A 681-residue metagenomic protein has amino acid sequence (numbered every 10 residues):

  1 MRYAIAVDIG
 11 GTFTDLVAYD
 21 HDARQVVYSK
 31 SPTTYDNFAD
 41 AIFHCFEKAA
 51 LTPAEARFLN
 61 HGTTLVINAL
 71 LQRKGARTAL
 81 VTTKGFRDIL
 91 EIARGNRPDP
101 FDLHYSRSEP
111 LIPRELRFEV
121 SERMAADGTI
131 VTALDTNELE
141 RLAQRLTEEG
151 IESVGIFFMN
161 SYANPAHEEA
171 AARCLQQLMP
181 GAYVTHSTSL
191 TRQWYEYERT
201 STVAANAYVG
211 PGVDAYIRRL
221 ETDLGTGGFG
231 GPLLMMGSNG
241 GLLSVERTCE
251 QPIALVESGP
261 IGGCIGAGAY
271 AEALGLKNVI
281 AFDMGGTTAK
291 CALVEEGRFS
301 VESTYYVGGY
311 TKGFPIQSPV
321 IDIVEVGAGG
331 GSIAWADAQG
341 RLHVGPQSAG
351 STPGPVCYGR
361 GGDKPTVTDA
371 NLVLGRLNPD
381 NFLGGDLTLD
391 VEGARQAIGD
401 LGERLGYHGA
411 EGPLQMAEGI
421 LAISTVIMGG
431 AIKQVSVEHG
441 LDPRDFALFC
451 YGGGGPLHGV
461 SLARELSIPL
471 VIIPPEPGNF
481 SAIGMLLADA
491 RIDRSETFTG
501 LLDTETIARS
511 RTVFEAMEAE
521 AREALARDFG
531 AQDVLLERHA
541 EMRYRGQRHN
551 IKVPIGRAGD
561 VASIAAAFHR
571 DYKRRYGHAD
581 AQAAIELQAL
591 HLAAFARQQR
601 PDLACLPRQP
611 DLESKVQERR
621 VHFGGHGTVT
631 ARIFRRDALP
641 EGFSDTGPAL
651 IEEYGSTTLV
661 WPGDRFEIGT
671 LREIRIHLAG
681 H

Functional and structural regions predicted by a protein language model:
M1-A79, A125, T132-G155, E168-S187 (+11 more regions): N-terminal glycine/serine-rich phosphate-binding loop of ATP-dependent small-molecule kinases, especially carbohydrate
A6, F13-V17, Q25-Y28, P32-A41 (+8 more regions): Conserved phosphate-binding loops in N-terminal lobes of ATP-dependent enzymes of the actin/Hsp70/sugar-kinase
I9, N137-R145, L276, G286 (+9 more regions): C-terminal, non-catalytic interaction/recognition modules in large multi-subunit enzymes and RNPs
Y28-T34, A79-G85, Y105-S108, V245 (+3 more regions): Glycine-rich phosphate-binding loop of actin/hexokinase-like ATP-binding domains
T63, F157-M159, S187-S189, S238-N239 (+3 more regions): Glycine-rich beta-strand-to-loop/alpha-helix junction loops that act as flexible
G155-N164, N206-V209, A417-A422, D445-G453: Conserved short loop/turn motifs at secondary-structure junctions
G155-V203, A207, N381, L587-D611 (+1 more regions): Terminal amphipathic helices with adjacent charged low-complexity linkers/tails
